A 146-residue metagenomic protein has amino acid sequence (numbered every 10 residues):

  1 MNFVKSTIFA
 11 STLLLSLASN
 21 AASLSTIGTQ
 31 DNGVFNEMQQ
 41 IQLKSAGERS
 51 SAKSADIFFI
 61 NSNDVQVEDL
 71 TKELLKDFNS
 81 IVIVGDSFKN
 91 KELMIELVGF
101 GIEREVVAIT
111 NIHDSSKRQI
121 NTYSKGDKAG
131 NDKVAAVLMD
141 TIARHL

Functional and structural regions predicted by a protein language model:
M1-S6: Positively charged n-region of N-terminal signal peptides that target proteins for export
T7-S16: Bacterial N-terminal signal peptides
N20-E48: Short, charged N-terminal beta->alpha structural module
Q30-G33, I109-L146: C-terminal partner/receptor-binding element of secreted or periplasmic proteins
F35, V65-K72, N90-I95: Extracytoplasmic/secreted cell-surface and envelope-processing proteins
S51-E68: Short, well-ordered secondary-structure micro-motifs within conserved domains or adaptor modules
K72-F78: Short, conserved loop/helix-junction motifs that constitute active-site signature segments in enzyme catalytic cores
F78-R118, S124: Ser/Thr/Gly-rich flexible loops in soluble cytosolic domains mediating phosphotransfer, phosphorylation
